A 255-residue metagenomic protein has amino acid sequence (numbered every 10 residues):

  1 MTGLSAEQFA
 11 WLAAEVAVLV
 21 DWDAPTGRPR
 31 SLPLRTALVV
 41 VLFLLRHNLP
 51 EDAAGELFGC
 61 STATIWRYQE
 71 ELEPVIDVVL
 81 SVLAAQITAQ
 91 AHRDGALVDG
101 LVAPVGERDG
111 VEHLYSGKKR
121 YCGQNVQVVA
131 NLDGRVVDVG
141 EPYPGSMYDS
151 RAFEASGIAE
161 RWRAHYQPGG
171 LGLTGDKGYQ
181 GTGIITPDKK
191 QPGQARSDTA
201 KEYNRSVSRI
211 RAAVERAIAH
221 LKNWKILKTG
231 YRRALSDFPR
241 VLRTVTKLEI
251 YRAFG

Functional and structural regions predicted by a protein language model:
M1-G27, S81: Charged, often Cys/His-bearing segments associated with DNA-binding zinc-finger transcription factors
D21-D23, T36, A200: Glycine/charged-rich beta-loop-alpha catalytic/anionic-binding loops adjacent to active sites
A24-R30, Y231-L235: Short, surface-exposed loop/turn segments at secondary-structure junctions
P33-N48: Short, amphipathic alpha-helical "recognition" segments used to contact nucleic acids or chromatin
D52: Residues within the helices of the helix-turn-helix
G55-R67, E73-P74, V78-G255: Short, well-ordered secondary-structure "scaffold" segments embedded in the functional core of diverse domains
